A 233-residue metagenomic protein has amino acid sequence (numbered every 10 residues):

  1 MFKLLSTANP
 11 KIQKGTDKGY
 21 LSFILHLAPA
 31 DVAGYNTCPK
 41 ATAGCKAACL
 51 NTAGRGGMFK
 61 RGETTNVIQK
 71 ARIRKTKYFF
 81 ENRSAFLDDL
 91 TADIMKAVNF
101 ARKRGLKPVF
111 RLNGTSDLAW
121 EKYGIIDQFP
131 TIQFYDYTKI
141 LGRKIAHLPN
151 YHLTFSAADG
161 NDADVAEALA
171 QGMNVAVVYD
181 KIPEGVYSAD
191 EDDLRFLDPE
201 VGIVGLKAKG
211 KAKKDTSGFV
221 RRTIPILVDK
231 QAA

Functional and structural regions predicted by a protein language model:
M1-A233: Class I S-adenosyl-L-methionine
